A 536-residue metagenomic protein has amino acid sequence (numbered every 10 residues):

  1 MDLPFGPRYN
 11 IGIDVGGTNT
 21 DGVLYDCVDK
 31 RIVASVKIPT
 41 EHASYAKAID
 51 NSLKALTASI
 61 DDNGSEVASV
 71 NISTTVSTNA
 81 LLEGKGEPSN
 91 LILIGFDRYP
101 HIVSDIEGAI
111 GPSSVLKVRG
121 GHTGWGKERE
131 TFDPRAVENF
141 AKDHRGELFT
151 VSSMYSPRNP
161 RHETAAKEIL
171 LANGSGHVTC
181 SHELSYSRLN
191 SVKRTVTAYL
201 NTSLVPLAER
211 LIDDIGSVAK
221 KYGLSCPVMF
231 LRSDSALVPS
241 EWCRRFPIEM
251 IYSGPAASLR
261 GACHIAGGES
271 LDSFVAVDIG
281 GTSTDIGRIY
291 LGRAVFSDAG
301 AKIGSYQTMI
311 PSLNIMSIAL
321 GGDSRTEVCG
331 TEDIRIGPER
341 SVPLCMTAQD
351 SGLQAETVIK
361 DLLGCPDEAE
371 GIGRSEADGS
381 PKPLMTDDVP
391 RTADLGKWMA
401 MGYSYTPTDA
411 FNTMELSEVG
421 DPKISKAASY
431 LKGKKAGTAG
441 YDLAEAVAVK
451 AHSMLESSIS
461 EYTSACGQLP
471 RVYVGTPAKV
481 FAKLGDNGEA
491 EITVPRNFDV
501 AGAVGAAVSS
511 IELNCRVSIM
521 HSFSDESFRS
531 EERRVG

Functional and structural regions predicted by a protein language model:
M1-R534: N-terminally biased helix-coil "hinge/interface" segments that flank
